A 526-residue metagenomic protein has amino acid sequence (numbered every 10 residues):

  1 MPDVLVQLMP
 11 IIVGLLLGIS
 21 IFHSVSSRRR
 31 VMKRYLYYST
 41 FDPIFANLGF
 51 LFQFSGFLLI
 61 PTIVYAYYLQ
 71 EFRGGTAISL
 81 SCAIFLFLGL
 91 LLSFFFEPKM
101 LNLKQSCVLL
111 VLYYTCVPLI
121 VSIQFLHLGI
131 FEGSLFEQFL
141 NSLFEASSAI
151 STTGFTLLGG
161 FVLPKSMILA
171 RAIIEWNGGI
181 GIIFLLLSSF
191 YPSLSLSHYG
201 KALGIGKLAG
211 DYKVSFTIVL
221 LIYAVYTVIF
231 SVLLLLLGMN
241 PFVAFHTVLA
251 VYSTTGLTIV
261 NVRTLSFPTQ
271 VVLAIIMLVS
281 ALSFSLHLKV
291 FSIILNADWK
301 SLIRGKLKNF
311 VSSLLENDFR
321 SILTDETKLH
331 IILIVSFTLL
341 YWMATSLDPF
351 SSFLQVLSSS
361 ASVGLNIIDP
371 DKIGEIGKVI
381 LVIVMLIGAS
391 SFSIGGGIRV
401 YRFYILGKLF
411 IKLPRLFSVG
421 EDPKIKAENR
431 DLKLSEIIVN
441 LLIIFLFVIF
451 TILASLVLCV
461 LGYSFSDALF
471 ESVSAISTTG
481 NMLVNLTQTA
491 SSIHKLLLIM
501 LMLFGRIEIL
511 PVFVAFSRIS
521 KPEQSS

Functional and structural regions predicted by a protein language model:
P2-S526: Membrane-proximal intracellular helices of multi-pass ion channels
